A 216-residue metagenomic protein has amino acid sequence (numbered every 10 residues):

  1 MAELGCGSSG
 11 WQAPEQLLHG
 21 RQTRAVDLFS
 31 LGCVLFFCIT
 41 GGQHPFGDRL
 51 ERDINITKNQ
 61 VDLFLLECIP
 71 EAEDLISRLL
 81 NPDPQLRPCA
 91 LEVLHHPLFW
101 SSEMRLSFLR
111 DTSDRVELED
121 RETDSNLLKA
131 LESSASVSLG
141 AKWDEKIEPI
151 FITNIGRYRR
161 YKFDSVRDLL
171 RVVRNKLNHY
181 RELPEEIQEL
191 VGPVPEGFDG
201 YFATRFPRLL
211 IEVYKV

Functional and structural regions predicted by a protein language model:
A2-Q16: Conserved activation segment of eukaryotic-like protein kinases, specifically the C-terminal portion of the activation
E15-A25: Conserved end of the kinase activation segment
I54-E67: Short proline-rich PxxP-based motifs
E67-L80: Conserved C-terminal C-lobe helix
P82-L86, E92-L106: Terminal C-lobe "cap" of eukaryotic-type protein kinase domains
R105-V216: Regulatory extensions appended to serine/threonine kinase catalytic cores
